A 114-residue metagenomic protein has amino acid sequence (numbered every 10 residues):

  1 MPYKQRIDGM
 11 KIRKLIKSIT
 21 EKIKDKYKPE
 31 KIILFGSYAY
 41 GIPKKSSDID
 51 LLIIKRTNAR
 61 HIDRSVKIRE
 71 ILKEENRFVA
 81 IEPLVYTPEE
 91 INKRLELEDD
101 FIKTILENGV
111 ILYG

Functional and structural regions predicted by a protein language model:
M1-K31, Y40-G41, K45, K55-G114: Catalytic core of pol beta-like nucleotidyltransferases
S37: Conserved H-loop
D50-I54: Short beta-strand->loop micro-motif that forms the acidic, two-metal-ion catalytic signature in nucleotide-processing
